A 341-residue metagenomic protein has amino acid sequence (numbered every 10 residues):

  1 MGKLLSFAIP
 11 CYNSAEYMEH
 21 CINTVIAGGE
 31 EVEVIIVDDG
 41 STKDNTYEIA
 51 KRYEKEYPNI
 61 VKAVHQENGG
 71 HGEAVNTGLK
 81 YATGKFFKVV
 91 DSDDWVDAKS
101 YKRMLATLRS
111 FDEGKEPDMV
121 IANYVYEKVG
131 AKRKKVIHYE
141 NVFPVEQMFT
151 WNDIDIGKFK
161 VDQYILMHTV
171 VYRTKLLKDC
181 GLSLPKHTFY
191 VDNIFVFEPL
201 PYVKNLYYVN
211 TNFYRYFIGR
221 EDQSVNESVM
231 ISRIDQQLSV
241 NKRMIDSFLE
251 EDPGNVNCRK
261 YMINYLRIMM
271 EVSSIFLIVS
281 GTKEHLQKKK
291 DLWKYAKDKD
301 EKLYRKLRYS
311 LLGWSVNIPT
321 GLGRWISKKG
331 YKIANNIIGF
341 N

Functional and structural regions predicted by a protein language model:
K3-S6, E33, I194: Cell-envelope/extracellular polymer assembly enzymes that use nucleotide-activated donors
N13-A27: Short, well-formed alpha-helical segments that are part of the catalytic scaffolds of diverse glycosyltransferases
D38-E48, G70: A conserved acidic beta->alpha catalytic loop
Q66-A82: Glycine-rich, basic loop-to-helix element that forms the pyrophosphate-binding segment of sugar-nucleotide handling
H71, W95-L206, I218, D222-M230: Donor-binding/catalytic cores of nucleotide-activated saccharide and glycerol-phosphate transferases/polymerases
F87: Short aromatic/hydrophobic "clamp" motif used to bind/position activated sugar donors
T188, N205-V240, S280-Q287: Nucleotide-sugar-dependent glycosyltransferase catalytic core
V279-N341: Membrane-interface aromatic/basic loop that binds lipid-linked glycans or pyrophosphate carriers, typified by
